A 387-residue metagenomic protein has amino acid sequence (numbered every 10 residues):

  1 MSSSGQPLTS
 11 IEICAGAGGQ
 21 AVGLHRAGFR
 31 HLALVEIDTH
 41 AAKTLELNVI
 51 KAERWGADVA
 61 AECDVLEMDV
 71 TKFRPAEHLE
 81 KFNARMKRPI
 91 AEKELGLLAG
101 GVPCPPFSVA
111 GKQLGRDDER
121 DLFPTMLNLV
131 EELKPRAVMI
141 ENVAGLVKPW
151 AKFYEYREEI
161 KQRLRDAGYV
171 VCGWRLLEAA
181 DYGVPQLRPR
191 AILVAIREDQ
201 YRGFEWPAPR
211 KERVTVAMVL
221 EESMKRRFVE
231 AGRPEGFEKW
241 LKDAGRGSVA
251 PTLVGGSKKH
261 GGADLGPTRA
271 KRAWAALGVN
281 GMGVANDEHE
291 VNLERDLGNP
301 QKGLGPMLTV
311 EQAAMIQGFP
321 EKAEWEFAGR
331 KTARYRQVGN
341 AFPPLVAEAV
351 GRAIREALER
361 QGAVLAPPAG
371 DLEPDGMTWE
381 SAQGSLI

Functional and structural regions predicted by a protein language model:
G5-P7: Phosphate-coordination loops involved in phosphoryl transfer and adenosine-cofactor binding
S10, L34, A99, M139-I140: Generic enzyme active-site microenvironment
S10-T71: SAM cofactor-binding core of SAM-dependent methyltransferases, primarily the Rossmann-like beta-alpha-beta module
V22-R26, L47, N128-E131, Q162 (+2 more regions): Short, well-ordered alpha-helices that flank and scaffold nucleotide-derived cofactor binding pockets
L32, C63, L95-G96, R136: Conserved acidic residues
A76-L95, V102-G278: Class I S-adenosyl-L-methionine
R233-I387: C-terminal target-recognition/interaction regions appended to catalytic cores
